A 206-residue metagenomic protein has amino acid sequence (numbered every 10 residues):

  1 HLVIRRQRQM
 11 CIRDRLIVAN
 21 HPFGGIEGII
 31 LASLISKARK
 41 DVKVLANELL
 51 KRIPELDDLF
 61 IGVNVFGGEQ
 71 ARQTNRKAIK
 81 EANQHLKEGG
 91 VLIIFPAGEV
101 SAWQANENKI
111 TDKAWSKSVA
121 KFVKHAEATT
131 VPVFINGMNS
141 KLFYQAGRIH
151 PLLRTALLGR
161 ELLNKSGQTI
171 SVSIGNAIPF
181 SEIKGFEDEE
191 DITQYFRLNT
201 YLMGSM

Functional and structural regions predicted by a protein language model:
H1, A71, N108-D112: Alpha-helix N-cap/helix-initiation motif
H1, G24, E189: Aromatic-acidic/polar surface patches that form glycan- and anion
H1-I12: Single conserved hydrophobic/aromatic residue that forms the stacking wall/gate of nucleotide- or nucleobase-binding
R13-V18, N164: Glycine-/proline-rich flexible loop or hinge segments
R15, K40-K43, L59, A82 (+2 more regions): Generic beta-strand structural signal
L16-R72: Catalytic core of membrane glycerolipid acyltransferases/transacylases, capturing the structured, soluble-facing
R76-M206: Non-catalytic C-terminal accessory region of glycerolipid acyltransferases and related lyso-lipid remodeling enzymes
